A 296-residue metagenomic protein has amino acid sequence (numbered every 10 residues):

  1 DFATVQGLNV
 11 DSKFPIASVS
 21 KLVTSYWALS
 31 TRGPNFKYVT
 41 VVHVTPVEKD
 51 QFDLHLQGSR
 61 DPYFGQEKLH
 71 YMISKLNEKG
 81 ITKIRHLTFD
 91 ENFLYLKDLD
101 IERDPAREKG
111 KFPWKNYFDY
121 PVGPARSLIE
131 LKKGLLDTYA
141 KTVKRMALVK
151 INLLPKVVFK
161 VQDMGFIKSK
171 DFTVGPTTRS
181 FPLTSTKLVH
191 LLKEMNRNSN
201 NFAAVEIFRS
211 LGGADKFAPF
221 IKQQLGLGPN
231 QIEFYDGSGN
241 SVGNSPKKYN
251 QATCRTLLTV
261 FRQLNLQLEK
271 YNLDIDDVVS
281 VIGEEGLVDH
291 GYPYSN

Functional and structural regions predicted by a protein language model:
D1-L8: A short, well-structured edge-of-sheet supersecondary motif
I16-P34, M195, L257: Active-site SXXK
L29, V42-P46, G58-P62, E91-F93 (+3 more regions): A mature extracytoplasmic/lumenal domain signature
S30-Q51, Y271-D276: Short, well-structured active-site flanking segments
E48-S74, G175-V205, N296: Conserved catalytic neighborhood of penicillin-recognizing serine enzymes
G58, P62-Y139: Polar, glycine-rich mid-to-C-terminal structural blocks that act as macromolecule-binding/assembly scaffolds
K79, K83, P105-A106, Y120-V281: A small/polar active-site loop signature that marks catalytic segments
N230, V281-N296: Active-site Gly/Thr loop motif
